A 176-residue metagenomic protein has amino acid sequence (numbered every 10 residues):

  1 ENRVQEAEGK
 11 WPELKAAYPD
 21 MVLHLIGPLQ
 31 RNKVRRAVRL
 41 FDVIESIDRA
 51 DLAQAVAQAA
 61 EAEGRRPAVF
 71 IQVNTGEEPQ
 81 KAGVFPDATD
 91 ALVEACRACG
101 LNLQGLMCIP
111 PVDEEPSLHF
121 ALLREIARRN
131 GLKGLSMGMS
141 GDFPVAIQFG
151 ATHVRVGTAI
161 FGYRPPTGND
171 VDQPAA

Functional and structural regions predicted by a protein language model:
E1-G134, M139-G141, I147-F149, F161-Y163: Conserved alpha/beta-domain cores
G150-T152, G157: Active-site-proximal glycine-rich helix-loop-beta segment
H153, P166-A176: Active-site loop ensemble at the mouth of alpha/beta enzyme cores that anchors a bound cofactor
